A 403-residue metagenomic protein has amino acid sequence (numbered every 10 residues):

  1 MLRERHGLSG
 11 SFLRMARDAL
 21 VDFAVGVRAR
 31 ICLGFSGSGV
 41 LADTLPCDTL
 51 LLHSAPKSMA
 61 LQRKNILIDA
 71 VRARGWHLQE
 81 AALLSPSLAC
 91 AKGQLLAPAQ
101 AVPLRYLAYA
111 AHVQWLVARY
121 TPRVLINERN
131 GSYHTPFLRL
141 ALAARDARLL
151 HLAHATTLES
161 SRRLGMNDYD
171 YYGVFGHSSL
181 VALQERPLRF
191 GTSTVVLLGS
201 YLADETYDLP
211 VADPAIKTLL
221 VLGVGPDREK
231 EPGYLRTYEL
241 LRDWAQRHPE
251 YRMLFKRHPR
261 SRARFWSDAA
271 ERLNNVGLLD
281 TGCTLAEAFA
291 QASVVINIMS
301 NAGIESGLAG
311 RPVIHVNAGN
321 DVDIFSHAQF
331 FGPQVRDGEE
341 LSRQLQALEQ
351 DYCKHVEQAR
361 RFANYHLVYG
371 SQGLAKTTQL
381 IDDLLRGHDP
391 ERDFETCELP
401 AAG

Functional and structural regions predicted by a protein language model:
M1-R129, Y133-T135, A143-A144, P400-G403: N-terminal pre-catalytic "stem/leader" segment of glycosyltransferase-like enzymes
G7-S38, A153-H154, G165-E231, P259 (+1 more regions): A nucleotide-sugar donor-handling region in carbohydrate enzymes
A60-R63, A70, V196, Y201-A269: Conserved catalytic-core segment of nucleotide-activated headgroup transferases in glycan assembly
H112, R260-A309, V313: Donor nucleotide-activated moiety binding/catalytic core segment of transferases that use nucleotide-activated donors
L116-A118, G165, E287-A288: Structural alpha-helical scaffold elements that stabilize or flank donor/cofactor-binding regions in carbohydrate
V124, E128-R129, L140-A155, I314: Active-site proximal beta-strand in glycosyltransferases
Y169, F190, L197, N301-Y369: Catalytic binding pocket for nucleotide-activated donors in carbohydrate/polymer assembly enzymes
R343-G403: C-terminal amphipathic helix plus adjacent low-complexity, charged tail appended to glycosyltransferase catalytic
